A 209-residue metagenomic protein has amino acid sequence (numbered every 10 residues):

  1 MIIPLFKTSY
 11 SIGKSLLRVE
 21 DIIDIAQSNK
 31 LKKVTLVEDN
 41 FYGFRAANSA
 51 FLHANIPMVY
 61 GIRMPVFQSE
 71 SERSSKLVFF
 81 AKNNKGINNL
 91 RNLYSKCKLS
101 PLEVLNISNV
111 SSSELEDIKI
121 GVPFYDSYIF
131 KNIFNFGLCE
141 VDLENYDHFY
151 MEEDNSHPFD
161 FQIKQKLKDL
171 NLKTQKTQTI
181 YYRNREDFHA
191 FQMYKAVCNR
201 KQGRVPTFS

Functional and structural regions predicted by a protein language model:
M1-S209: Phosphodiester-processing cores and adjacent nucleic acid-binding clamps
